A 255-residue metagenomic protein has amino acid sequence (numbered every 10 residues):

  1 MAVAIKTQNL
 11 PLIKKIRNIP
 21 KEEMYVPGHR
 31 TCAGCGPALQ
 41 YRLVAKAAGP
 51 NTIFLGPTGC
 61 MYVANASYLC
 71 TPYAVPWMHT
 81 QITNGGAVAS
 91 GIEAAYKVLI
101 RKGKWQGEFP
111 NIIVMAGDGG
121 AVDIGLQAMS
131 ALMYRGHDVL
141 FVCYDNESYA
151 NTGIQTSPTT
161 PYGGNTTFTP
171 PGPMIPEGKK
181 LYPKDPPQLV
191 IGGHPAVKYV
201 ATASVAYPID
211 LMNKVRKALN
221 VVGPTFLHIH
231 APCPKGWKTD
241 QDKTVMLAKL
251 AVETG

Functional and structural regions predicted by a protein language model:
V3-F141, S148-Y149, I154-N165, K179-K180: Cofactor-binding active-site loop characterized by glycine-rich and histidine/acidic residues
K102, E108-I112, D123-L140, Y144-G255: Glycine-rich ThDP/TPP pyrophosphate-binding loop and its adjacent helix/strand module within ThDP-dependent enzymes
